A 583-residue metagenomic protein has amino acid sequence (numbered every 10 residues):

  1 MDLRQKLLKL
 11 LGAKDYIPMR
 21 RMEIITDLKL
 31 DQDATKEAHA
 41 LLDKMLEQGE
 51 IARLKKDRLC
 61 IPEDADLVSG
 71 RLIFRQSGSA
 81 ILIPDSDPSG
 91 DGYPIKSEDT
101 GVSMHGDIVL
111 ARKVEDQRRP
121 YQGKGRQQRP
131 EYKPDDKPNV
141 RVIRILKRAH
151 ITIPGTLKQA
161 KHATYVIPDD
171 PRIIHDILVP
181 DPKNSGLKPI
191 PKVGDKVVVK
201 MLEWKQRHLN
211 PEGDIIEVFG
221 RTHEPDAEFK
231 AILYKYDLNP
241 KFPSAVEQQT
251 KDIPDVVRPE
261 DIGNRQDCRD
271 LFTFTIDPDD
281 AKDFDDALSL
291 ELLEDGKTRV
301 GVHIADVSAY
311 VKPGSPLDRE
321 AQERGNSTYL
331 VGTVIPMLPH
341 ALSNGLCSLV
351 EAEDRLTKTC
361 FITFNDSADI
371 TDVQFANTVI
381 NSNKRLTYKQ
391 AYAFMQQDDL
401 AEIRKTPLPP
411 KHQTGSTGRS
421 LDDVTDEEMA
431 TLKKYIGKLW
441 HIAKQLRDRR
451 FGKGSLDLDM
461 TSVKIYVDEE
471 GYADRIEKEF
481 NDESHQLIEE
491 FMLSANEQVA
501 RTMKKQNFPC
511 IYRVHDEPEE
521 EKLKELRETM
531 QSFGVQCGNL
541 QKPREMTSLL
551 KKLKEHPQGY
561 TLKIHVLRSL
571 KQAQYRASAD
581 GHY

Functional and structural regions predicted by a protein language model:
M1-I304, S308-D354, R385, D399-K405 (+2 more regions): Charge-lined substrate channels and their catalytic hotspots, especially those that engage the 3′ end of RNA
P182-N184, V193, V198, E203-Q206 (+4 more regions): Electropositive polyanion-binding surfaces
